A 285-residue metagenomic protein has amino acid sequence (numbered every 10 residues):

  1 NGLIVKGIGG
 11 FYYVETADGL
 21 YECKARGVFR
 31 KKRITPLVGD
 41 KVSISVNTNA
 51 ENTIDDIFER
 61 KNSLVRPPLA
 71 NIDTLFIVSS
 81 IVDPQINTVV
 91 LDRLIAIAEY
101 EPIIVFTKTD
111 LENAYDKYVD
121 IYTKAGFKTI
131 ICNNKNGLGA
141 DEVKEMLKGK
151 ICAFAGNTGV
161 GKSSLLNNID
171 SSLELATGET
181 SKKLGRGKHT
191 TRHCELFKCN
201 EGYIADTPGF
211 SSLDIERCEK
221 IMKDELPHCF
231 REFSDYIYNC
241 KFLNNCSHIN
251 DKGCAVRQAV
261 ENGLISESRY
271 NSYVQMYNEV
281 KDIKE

Functional and structural regions predicted by a protein language model:
N1-I8: Structural detector for short beta-strands of small beta-barrel domains
G10, R33-A50, F58-L75, S80 (+4 more regions): Helix-rich effector regions associated with P-loop NTPase G domains
Y12-T16, C23, I44: SH3/SH3-like beta-barrel fold
L20-P36: Beta-strand/loop nucleic-acid-binding surfaces
V82-I121, A125: Phosphate-binding glycine-rich loops and their immediate beta-loop-alpha structural context
D110-V160: Canonical P-loop GTPase G-domain recognition
K162-G178: A conserved segment at the C-terminal end of the G1
